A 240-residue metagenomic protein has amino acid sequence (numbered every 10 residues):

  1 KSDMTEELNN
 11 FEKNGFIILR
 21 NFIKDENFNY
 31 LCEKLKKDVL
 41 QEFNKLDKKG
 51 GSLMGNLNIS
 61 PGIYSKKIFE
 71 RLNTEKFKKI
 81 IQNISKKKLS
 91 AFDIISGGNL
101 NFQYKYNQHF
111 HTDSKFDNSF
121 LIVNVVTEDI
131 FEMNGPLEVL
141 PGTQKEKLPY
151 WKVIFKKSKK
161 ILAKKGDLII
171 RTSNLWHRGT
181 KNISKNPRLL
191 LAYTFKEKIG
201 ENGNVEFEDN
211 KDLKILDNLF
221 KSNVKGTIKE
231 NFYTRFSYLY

Functional and structural regions predicted by a protein language model:
K1-K13, R20-F110: Non-heme Fe(II)-dependent double-stranded beta-helix
D25, F116, W176-H177: Glycine-rich nucleotide phosphate-binding loop and flanking beta-alpha elements of Rossmann-like dinucleotide-binding
I94-S96, V123-V125, L191-F195: A structural signal for short, well-ordered beta-strand segments
Q103-L162, G200-D209: Catalytic core of non-heme Fe(II) oxygenases with the double-stranded beta-helix
S158, K165, N186-L190: Active-site lining segments that contact anionic ligands and/or coordinate catalytic metals
A163-H177: Conserved metal-binding segment of the jelly-roll/cupin
L175, T180-Y240: Non-heme Fe(II)/2-oxoglutarate
